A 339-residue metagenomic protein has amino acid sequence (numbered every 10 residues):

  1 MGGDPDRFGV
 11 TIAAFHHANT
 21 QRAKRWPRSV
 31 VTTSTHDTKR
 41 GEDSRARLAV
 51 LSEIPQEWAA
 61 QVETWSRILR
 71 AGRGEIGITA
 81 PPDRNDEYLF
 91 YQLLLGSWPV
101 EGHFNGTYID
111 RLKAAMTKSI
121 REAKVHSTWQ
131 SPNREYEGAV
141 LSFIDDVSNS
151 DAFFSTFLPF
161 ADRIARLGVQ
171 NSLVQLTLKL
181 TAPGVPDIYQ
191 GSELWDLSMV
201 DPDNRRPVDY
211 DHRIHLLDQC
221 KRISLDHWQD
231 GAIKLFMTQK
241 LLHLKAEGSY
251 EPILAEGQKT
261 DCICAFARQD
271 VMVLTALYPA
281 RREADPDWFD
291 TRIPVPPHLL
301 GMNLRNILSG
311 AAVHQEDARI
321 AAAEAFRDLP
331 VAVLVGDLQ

Functional and structural regions predicted by a protein language model:
M1-Q339: Carbohydrate-interacting/catalytic domains
